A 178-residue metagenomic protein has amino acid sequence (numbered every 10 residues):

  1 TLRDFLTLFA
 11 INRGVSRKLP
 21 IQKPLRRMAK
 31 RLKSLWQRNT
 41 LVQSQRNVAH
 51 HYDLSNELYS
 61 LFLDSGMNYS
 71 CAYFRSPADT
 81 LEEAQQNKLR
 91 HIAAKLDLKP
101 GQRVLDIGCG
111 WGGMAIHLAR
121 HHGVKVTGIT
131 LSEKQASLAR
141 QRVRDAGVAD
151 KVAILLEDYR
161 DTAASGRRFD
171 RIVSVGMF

Functional and structural regions predicted by a protein language model:
T1-F62: N-terminal auxiliary segments of SAM/dcSAM-dependent transferases
S65, Y69-G101: Conserved alpha-helix/loop element of class I SAM-dependent methyltransferases that forms part of the SAM/SAH-binding
P100-G108: Conserved class I S-adenosyl-L-methionine
W111-H122: Conserved SAM-binding loop of SAM-dependent methyltransferases across substrates and taxa, primarily the Class I
K125-T130: Conserved SAM-binding motif I beta-strand of class I
A139-R140: Conserved SAM-binding loop
A146-Y159: Conserved SAM-binding strand-loop segment of SAM-dependent methyltransferases
R160-I172: A short acidic, Gly/Pro-enriched loop at the edge of an enzyme's catalytic core that lines a small-molecule cofactor
